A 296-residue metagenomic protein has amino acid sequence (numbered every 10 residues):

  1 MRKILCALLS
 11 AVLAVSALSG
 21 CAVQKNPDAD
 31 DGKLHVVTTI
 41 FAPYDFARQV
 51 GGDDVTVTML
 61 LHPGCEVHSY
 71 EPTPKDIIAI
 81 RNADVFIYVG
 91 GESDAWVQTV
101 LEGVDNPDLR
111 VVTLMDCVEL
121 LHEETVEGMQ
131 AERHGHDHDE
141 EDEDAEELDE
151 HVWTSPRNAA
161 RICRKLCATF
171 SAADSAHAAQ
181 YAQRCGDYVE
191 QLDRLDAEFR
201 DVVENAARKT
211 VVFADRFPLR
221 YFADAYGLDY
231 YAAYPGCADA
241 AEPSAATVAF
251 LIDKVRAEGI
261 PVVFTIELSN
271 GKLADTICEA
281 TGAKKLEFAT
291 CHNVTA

Functional and structural regions predicted by a protein language model:
M1-L9: Positively charged n-region of N-terminal signal peptides that target proteins for export
A7, C21-A296: Extracytoplasmic metal-acquisition and chelation regions
A11-V15: Alpha-helical transmembrane segments
S16-G20: C-terminal motif of bacterial Sec signal peptides marking the signal peptidase cleavage site
